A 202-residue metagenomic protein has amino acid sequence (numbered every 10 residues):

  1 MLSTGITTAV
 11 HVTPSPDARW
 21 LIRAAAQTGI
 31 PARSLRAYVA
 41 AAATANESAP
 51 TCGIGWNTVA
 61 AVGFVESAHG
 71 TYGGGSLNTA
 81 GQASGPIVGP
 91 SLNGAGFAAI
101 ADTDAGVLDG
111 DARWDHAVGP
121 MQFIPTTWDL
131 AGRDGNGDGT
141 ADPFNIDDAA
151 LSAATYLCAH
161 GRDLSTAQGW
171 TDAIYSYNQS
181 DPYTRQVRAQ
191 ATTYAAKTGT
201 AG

Functional and structural regions predicted by a protein language model:
M1-P14: N-terminal secretory targeting signals
A18-G202: Catalytic glycan-binding domains that act on GlcNAc-containing polysaccharides
